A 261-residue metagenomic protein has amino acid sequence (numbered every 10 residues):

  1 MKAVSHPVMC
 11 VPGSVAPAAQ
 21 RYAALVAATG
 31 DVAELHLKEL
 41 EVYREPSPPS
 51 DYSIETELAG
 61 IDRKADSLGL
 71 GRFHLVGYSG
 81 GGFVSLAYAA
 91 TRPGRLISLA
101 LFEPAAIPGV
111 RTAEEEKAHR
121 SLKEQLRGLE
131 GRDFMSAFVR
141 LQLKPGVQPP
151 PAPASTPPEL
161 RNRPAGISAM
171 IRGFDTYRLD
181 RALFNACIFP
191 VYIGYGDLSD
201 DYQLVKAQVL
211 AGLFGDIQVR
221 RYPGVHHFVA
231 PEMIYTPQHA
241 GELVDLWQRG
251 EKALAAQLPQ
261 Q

Functional and structural regions predicted by a protein language model:
K2-S47: Conserved HGGG/HGGXW glycine-rich cap/lid loop of the alpha/beta-hydrolase fold
A27, H36-H74, Q238-H239: Active-site loop/oxyanion-hole signature of alpha/beta-hydrolase fold enzymes
G77-G81, S85: Gly/Ala-rich beta-loop-alpha elbow adjacent to hydrolase catalytic centers
A90, L96-R127, G173: Flexible "cap/lid" loop of the alpha/beta hydrolase fold
S155-D180, L198: Hydrophobic, aromatic-rich cap/lid helix
C187, I193-Y195: Short beta-strand/loop motif that positions the catalytic acidic residue of the alpha/beta-hydrolase fold
D200-K206: Conserved alpha/beta-hydrolase "acid-adjacent" motif
Y222-Q238: Catalytic histidine-centered segment of alpha/beta-hydrolase-like enzymes
